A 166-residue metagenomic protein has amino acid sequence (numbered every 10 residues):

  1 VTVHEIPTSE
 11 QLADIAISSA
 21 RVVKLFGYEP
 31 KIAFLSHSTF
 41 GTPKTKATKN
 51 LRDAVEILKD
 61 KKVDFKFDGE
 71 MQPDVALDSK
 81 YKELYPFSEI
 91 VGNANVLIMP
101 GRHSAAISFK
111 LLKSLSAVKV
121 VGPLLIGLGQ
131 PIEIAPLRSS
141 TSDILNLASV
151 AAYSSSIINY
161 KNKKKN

Functional and structural regions predicted by a protein language model:
V1, H37-V96: Active-site rim loops that border cofactor/substrate pockets in soluble metabolic enzymes
V1-I32, F40, E56-L58, L111-S140 (+1 more regions): ATP-dependent carboxylate/acyl-activation modules
I6, D68-Q72, S104-S108: N-terminal start-of-chain detector that recognizes signal peptides and the immediate post-cleavage beginning
D14, K46, A106: Charged, alpha-helix-enriched surfaces in structured cytosolic catalytic cores of large nucleotide-utilizing machines
L35-S36, M99-G101, A135-P136: Short beta-strand segments
A76-L77, A105-K110, S142-D143: Short active-site-adjacent structural elements
V91, N95-L97, G101-S116, V120-L124: A C-terminal functional module that forms or caps the active site or interfaces directly with catalytic machinery
